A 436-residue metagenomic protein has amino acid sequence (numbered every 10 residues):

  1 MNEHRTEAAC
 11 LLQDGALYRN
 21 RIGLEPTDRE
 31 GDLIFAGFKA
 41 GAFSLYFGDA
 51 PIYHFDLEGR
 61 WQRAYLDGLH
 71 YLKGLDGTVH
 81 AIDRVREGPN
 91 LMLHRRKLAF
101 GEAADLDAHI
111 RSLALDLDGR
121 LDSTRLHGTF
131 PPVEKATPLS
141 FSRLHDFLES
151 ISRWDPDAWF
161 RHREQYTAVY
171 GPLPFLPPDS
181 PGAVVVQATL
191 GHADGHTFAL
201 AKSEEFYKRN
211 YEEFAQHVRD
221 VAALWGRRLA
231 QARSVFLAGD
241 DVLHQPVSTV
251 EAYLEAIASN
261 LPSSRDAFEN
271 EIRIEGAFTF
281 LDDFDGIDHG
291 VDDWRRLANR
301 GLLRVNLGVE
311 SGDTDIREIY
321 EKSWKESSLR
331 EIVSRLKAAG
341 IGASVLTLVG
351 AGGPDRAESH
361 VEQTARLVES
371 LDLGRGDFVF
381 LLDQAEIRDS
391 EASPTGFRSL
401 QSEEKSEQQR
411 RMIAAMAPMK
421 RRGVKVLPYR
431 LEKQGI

Functional and structural regions predicted by a protein language model:
A9, L17, G23-D28, F35-A42 (+3 more regions): C-terminal accessory regions of radical SAM enzymes
F43-A188, R228-A230, N270, R421 (+1 more regions): N-terminal [4Fe-4S]-dependent radical SAM core
L176-Q216, D220: Canonical Radical SAM [4Fe-4S] cluster-binding loop centered on the CxxxCxxC motif and its immediate flanking residues
F214, V218, V250, G290 (+4 more regions): Aromatic/hydrophobic pocket-lining residues that form the small-molecule binding cavity in soluble enzyme cores
A223-E321, E326-E331, A338: Conserved SAM/AdoMet-binding glycine-rich loop
D240-V242, A277-G286, E310-T314, L348-G350 (+2 more regions): Active-site beta-loop-alpha junctions enriched in small/polar residues
E251-S259, D355-G376, G396-E407, I436: Short, electropositive alpha-helical surface patch
L303-N306, W324-E391, Q409-G423, L427: Conserved C-terminal portion of the radical SAM core fold that forms the substrate/S-adenosylmethionine-binding
